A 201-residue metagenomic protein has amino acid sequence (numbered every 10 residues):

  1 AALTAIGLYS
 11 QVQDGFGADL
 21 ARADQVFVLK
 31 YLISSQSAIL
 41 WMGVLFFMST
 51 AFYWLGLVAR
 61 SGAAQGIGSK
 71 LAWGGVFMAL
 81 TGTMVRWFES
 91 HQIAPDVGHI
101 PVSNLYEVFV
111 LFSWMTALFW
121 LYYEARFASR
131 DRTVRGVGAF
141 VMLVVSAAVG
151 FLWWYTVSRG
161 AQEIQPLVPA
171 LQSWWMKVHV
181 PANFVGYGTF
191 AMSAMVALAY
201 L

Functional and structural regions predicted by a protein language model:
A1-Q25, L32-I164, L171, V178-L201: Hydrophobic cores of alpha-helical transmembrane segments in multi-pass integral membrane proteins
